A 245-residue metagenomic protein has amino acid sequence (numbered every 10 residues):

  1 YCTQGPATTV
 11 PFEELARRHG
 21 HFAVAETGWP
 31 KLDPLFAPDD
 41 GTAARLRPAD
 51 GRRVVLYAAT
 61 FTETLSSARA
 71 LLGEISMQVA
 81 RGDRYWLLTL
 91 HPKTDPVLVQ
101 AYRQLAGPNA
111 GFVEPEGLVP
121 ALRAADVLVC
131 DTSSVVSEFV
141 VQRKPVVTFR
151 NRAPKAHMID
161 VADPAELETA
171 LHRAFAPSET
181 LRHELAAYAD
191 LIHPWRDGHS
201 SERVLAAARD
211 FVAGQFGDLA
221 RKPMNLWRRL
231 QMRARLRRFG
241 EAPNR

Functional and structural regions predicted by a protein language model:
Y1, T9, D83, N109 (+2 more regions): Short, well-ordered alpha-helix to beta-strand connector turns
Y1-P34: Active-site-proximal region of nucleotide-activated glycan assembly enzymes, centered on histidine/acidic-rich loops
Q4, T27, T89, F149-R150: Generic beta-sheet signal
A23-Y102, R196-E202: Conserved catalytic-core segment of nucleotide-activated headgroup transferases in glycan assembly
Q100-E114: Nucleotide-activated donor-binding/catalytic signature segment of Leloir-type glycosyltransferases, i.e., the conserved
P115-M158: A donor-sugar binding/catalytic signature common to diverse glycosyltransferases and related nucleotide-sugar
P154-R173: Change "using UDP/GDP/dTDP sugars" to "using nucleotide sugars
T169-R245: C-terminal amphipathic helix plus adjacent low-complexity, charged tail appended to glycosyltransferase catalytic
